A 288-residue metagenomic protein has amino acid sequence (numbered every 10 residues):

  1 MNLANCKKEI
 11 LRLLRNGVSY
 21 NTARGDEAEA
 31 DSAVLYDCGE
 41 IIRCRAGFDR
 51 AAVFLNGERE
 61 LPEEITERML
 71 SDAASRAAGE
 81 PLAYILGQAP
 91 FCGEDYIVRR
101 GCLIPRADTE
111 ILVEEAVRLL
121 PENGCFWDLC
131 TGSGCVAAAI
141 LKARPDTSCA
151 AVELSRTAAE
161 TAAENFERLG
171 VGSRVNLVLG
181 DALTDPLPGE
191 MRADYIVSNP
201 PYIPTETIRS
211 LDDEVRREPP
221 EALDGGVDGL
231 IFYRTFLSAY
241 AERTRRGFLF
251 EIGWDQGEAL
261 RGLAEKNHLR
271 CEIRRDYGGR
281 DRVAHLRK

Functional and structural regions predicted by a protein language model:
M1-E60, I65, M69: A short N-terminal interaction module
I41, G79, T109, V136 (+7 more regions): Residue-level signal for inorganic ion chemistry
R43-R118: Conserved AdoMet
A83, I203-E206, D255: Active-site beta-alpha loop architecture of Rossmann-like, nucleotide-cofactor-dependent enzymes
Y96, V175-L177, C271: Generic structural signal for residues in well-ordered beta-strands
E110-R209: Conserved SAM/SAH cofactor-binding pocket of Class I
Y202-I231: Mobile active-site "lid"/loop adjacent to the S-adenosyl-L-methionine
V227-L286: Conserved Class I SAM-dependent methyltransferase catalytic core
